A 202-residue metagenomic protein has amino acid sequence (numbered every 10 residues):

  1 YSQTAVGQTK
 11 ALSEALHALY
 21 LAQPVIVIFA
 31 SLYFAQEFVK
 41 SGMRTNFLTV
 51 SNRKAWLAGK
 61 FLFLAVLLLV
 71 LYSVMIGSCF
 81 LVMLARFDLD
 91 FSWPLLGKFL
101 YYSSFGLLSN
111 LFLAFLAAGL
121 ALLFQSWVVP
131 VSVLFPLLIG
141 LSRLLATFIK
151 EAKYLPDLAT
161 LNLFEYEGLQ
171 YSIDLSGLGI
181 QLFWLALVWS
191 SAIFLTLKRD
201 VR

Functional and structural regions predicted by a protein language model:
Y1-Y33, L57-F124, P136, G140-R143 (+1 more regions): Secretory targeting signals
A30-T49, R53-K54, F61: Transmembrane helix boundary and interhelical loop/hinge segments in multi-pass membrane proteins
F38, G42, V82, R86-F91 (+6 more regions): Membrane-interfacial segments
G42, F115, V131-S132: Transmembrane alpha-helix boundary/hinge residues in polytopic small-molecule transporters
K54, V128-V129: Residues that define the loop-to-transmembrane-helix transition and helix capping in multi-pass membrane transporters
L64, F148-D157: A cytosolic-side transmembrane-helix exit/cap motif
V129-L141, K153-T160: Central hydrophobic cores of alpha-helical transmembrane segments in multi-pass integral membrane proteins
F183-R202: Junction motif at the cytosolic side of a transmembrane helix
